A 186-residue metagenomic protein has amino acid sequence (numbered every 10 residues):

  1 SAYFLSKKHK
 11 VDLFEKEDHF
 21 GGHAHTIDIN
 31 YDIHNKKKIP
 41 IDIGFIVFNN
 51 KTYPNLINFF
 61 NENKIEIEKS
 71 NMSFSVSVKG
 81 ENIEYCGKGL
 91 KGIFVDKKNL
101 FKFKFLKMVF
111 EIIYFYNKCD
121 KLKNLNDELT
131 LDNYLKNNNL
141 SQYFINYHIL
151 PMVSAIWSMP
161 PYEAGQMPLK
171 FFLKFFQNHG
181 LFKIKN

Functional and structural regions predicted by a protein language model:
S6-N30: Glycine-rich FAD pyrophosphate-binding loop
K7, I41, S70-M72: Short, basic and Ser/Thr-rich N-terminal targeting/leader segments
E17, K37-K38, V95-K98: Short acidic/polar alpha-helix capping motifs at helix-coil junctions
G21-G22, G44, N139: Glycine-centered flexibility sites
D28-L56: N-terminal glycine-rich dinucleotide-binding loop that anchors FAD/FMN and/or NAD(P) in oxidoreductases
N49-K185: Mobile amphipathic helical/loop "lid" adjacent to a hydrophobic cofactor/ligand pocket
